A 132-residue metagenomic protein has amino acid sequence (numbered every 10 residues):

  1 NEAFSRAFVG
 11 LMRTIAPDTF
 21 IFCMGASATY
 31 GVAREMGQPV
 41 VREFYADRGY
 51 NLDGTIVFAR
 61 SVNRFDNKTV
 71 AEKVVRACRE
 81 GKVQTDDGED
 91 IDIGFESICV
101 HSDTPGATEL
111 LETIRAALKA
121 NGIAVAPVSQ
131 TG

Functional and structural regions predicted by a protein language model:
N1-R13, A28: N-terminal active-site wall of soluble small-molecule enzyme domains
M12-G25: Catalytic beta/alpha-barrel core
R13, R34, K119: Anion (oxyanion) recognition and catalysis
P17-T19, Q38, G94-E96: Short, well-ordered coil/turn segments that N-cap beta-strands
D18, G81-D92, A124-T131: Flexible, glycine/charged-enriched surface loops at secondary-structure junctions
A28-K82: Active-site rim beta-loop-alpha module in soluble metabolic enzymes
V100: Conserved, mostly hydrophobic/aromatic
E109-G132: C-terminal domain-boundary segment and adjacent tail
